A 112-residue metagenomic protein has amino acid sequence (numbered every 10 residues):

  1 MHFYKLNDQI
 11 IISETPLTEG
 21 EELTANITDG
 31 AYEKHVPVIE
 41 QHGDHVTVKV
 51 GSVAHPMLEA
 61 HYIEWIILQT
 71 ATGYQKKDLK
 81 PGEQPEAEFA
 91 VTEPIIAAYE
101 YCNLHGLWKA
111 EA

Functional and structural regions predicted by a protein language model:
H2-L6: A short beta-strand micro-motif
N7-H45: Transition segment at domain starts
V50-L58: Short amphipathic, basic-aromatic surface patches that mediate peripheral association with negatively charged
Y62-T72: Extended low-complexity, serine/threonine- and proline-enriched intrinsically disordered segments
L79-Q84: Short proline/glycine- and polar residue-rich coil/turn motifs
P85-F89: Short strand-edge motifs at loop-to-beta-strand transitions and within beta-strands of extracellular beta-rich domains
I95-L104: Short, aromatic- and glycine-rich surface loops/edge beta-strands on solvent-exposed regions
N103-E111: Short acidic/polar inter-strand loop motif in beta-rich domains
